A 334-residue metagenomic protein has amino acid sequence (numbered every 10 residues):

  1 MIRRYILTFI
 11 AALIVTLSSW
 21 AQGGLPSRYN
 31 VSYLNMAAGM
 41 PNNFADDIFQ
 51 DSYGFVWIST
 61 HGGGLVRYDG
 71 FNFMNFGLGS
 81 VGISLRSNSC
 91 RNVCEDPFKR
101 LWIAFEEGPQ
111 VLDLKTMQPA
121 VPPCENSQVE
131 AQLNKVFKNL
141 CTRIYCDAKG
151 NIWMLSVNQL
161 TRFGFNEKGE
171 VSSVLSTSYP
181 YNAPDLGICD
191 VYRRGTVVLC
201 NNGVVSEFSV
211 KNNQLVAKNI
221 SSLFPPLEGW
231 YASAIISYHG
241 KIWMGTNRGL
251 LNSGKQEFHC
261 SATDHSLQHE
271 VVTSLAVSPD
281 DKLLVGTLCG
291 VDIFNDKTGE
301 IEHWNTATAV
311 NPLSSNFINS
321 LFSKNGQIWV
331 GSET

Functional and structural regions predicted by a protein language model:
M1-T334: Carboxylate-rich, polar loop motifs that coordinate divalent cations or form catalytic acidic clusters
